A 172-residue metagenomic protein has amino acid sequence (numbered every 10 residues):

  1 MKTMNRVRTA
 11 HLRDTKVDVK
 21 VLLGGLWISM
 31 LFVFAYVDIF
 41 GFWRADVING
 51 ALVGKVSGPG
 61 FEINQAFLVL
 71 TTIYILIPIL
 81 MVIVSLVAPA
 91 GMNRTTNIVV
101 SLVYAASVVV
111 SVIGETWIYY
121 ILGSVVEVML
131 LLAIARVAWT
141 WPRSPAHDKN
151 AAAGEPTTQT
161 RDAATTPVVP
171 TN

Functional and structural regions predicted by a protein language model:
K2-F34: Cytosolic juxtamembrane helix and N-cap/initiation of the first transmembrane helix
L12-L22, W43-D46, Q65-P78: Hydrophobic alpha-helical transmembrane segments
M30-Q65: Hydrophobic transmembrane helix segments
I75-T95: Juxtamembrane helix-break-helix junctions at the cytosolic face of small multi-pass alpha-helical membrane proteins
N93, A106-S124: Membrane-helix boundary connector in multi-pass membrane proteins
T96-Y104: Central hydrophobic cores of alpha-helical transmembrane segments in multi-pass integral membrane proteins
M129-N150: Membrane-water interface at the C-terminal end of transmembrane alpha helices
A146-T171: Short, highly charged, low-complexity non-transmembrane loops/tails of multi-pass membrane proteins
